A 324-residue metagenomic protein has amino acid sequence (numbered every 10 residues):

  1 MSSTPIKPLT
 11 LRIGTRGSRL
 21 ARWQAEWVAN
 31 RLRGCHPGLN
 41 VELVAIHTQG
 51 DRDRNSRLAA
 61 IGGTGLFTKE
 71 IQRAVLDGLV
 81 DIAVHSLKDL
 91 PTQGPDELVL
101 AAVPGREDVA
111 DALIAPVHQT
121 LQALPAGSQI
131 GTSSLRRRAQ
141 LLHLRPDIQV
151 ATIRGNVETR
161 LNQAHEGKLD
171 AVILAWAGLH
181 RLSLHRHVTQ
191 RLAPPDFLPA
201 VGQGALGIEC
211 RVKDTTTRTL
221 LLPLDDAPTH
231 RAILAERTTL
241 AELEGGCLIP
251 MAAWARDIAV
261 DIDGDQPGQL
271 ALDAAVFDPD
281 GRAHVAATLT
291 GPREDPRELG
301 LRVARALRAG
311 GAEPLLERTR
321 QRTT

Functional and structural regions predicted by a protein language model:
S2-D53, A60, T68, H143-T324: Small-molecule-sensing regulatory modules
R12-G14, A83, A101, G131 (+1 more regions): Short, well-ordered beta-strand segments
S56-I82: Short, structured active-site "lid" loops
V80-V84, D170-A171: Short, Asp-centered acidic motifs that coordinate Mg2+ and/or phosphate in catalytic or ligand-binding sites
L87-L90, D96-I148: A conserved helix-loop-strand patch within extracytoplasmic ligand-binding domains of the periplasmic binding
